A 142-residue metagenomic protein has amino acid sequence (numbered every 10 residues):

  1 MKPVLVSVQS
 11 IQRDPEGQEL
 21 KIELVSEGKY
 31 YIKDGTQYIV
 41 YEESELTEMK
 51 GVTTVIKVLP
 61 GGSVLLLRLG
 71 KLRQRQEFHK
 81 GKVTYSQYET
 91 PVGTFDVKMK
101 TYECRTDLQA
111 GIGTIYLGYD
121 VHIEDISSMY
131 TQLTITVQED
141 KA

Functional and structural regions predicted by a protein language model:
M1-Y116, D120-S128, D140-A142: N-terminal intrinsically disordered, cationic/polar leader segments that include organellar targeting peptides
T131-T134: Charged phosphate-binding loop/patch that engages nucleotide di/tri-phosphates or the phosphate backbone of nucleic
